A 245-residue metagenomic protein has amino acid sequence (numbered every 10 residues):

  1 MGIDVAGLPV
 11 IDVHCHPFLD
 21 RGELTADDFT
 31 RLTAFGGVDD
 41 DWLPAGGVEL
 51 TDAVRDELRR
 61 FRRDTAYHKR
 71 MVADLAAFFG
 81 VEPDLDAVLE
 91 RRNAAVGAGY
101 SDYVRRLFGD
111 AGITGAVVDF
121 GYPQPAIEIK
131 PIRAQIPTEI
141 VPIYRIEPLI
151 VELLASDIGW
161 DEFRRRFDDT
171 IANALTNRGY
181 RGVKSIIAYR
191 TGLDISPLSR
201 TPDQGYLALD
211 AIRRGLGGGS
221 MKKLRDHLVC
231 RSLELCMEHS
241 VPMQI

Functional and structural regions predicted by a protein language model:
G2-C236: Metal-cofactor-binding active-site regions of metalloenzymes
